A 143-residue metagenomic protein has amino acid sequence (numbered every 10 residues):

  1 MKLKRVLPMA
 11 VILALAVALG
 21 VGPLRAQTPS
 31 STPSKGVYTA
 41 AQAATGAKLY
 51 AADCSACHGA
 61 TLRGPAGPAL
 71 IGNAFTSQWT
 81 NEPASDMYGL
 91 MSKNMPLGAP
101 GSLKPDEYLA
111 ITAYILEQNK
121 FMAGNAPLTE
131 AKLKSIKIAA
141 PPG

Functional and structural regions predicted by a protein language model:
M1-R5: N-terminal secretory signal peptides that target proteins for export/translocation
A10-G20: Bacterial N-terminal signal peptides
A26-L49, A99: Electrostatic cytochrome c docking/interface patches
P29-P33, P100-G143: Flexible coil segments in periplasmic/lumen-exposed cytochrome c-class electron-transfer proteins
G36-T45, T61-P96: Gly/Gly-Pro-rich "capping" loops immediately C-terminal to redox-active cysteine motifs in periplasmic/lumenal
G46, Y50-A60, I111, I115: The canonical Cys-X-X-Cys-His
